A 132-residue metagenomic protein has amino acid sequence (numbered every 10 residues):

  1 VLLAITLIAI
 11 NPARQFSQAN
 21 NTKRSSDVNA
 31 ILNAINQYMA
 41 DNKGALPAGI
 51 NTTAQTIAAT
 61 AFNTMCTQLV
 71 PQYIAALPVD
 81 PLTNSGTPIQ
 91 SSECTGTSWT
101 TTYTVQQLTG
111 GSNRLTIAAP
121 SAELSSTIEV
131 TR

Functional and structural regions predicted by a protein language model:
V1-P12: N-terminal single-pass transmembrane signal-anchor helix
I5, I31-L32: Short, contiguous, well-ordered secondary-structure segments
N11, A75, A118: Residue-level detector of conserved, well-ordered beta-strand and adjacent loop positions that form binding/recognition
A13-Q15, P47-A48: Cellulosome-associated attachment modules in secreted, modular CAZymes
S17-V28: Membrane-proximal amphipathic alpha-helices that sit immediately adjacent to an N-terminal transmembrane/signal-anchor
N33-N36, A40-T109: Extracellular/periplasmic head regions of type IV pilus-like filament subunits
C94-R132: Short, surface-exposed interaction loops/tails
